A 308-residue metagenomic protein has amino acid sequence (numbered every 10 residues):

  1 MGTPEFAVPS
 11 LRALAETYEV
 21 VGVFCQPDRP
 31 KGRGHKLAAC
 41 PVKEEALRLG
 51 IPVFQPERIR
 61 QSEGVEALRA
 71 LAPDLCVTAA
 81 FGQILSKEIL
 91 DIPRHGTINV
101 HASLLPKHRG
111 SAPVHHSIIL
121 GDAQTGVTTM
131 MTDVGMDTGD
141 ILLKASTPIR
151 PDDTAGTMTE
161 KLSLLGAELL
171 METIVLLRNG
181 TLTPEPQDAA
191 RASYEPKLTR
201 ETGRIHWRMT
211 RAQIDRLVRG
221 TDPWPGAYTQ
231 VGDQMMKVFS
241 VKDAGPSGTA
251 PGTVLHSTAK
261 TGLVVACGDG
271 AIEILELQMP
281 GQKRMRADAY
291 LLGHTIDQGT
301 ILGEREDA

Functional and structural regions predicted by a protein language model:
M1-G34: N-terminal Rossmann-like dinucleotide-binding module
G2, V23, A46, C76 (+7 more regions): A residue-level signal for conserved active-site and pocket-lining positions in enzyme catalytic cores
V8, R12, E66-R69, K87 (+1 more regions): Amphipathic, non-transmembrane alpha-helical secondary structure
E16-T17, L49, I92-P93: Short, structured coil segments at secondary-structure junctions
G22, L142-L143, H256: A structural microfeature
Q26, L75-Y194, T199-E201: Donor/substrate-binding cores of folate-linked one-carbon enzymes
Q26, P30-D74: N-terminal glycine-/serine-/threonine-rich beta1-alpha1-beta2 phosphate-ribose binding loop of Rossmann-like
W207-A308: An anion-binding loop in the catalytic cleft
